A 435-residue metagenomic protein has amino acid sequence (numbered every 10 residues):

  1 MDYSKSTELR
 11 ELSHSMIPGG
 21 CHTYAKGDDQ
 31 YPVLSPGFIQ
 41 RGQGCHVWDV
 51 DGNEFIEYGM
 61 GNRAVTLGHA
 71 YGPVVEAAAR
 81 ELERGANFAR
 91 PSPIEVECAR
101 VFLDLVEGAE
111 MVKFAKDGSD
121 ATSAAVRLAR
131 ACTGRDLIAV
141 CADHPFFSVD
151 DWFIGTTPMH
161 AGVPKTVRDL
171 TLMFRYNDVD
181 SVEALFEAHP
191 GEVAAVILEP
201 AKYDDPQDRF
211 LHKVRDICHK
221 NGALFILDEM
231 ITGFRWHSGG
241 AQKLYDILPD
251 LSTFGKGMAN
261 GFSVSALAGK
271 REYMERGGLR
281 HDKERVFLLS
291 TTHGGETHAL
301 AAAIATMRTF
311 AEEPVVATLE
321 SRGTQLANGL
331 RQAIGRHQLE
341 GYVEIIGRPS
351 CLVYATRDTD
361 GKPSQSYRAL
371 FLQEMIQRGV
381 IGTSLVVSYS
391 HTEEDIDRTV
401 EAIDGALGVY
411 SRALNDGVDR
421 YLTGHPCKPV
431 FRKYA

Functional and structural regions predicted by a protein language model:
M1-A435: Conserved N-terminal phosphate-binding loop of PLP-dependent enzymes in the Aspartate aminotransferase
